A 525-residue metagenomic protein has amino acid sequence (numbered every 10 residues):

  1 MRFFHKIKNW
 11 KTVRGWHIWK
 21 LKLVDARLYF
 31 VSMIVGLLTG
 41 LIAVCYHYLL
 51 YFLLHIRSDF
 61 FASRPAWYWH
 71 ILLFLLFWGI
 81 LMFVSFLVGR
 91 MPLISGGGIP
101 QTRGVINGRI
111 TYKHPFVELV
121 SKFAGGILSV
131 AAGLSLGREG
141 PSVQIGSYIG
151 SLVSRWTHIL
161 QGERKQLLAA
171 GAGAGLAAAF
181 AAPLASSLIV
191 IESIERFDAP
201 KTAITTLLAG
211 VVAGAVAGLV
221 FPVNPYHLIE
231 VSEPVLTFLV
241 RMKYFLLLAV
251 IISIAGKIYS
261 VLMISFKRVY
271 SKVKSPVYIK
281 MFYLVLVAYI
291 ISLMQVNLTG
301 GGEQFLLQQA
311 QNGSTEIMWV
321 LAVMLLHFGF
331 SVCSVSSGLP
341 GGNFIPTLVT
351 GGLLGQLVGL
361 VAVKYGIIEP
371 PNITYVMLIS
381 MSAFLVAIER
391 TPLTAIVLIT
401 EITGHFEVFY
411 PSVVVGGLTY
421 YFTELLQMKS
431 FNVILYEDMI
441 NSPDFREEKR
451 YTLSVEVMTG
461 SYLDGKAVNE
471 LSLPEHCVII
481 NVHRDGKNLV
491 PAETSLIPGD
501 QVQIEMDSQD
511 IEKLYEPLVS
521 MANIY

Functional and structural regions predicted by a protein language model:
M1-I440, K449-Y451, M458, H483-G486 (+2 more regions): Alpha-helical transmembrane segments and immediately membrane-proximal extracytoplasmic
I402, L471-L473, V519-S520: Short, solvent-exposed amphipathic alpha-helical segments in soluble enzyme and RNA/protein-processing domains
R450-S454, G499-Q501: Short, solvent-exposed beta-strand edge segments and adjacent coil->beta transition regions
T459, D464-D510, L514: Cytosolic Rossmann-like ligand/nucleotide-binding regulatory domains
L514-Y525: Short, compositionally biased
